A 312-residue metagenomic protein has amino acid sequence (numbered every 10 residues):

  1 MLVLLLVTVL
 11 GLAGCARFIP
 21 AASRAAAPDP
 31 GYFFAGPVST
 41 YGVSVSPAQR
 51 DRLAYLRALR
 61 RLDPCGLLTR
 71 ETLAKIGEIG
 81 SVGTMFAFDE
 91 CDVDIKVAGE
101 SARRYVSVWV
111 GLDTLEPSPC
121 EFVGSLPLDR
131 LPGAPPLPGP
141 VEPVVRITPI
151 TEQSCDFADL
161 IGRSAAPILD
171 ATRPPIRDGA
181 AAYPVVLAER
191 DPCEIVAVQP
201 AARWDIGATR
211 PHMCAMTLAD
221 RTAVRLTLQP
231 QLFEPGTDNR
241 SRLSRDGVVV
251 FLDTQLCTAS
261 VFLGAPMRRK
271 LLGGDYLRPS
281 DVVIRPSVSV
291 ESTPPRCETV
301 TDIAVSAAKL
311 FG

Functional and structural regions predicted by a protein language model:
M1-V7: N-terminal export and membrane-targeting signals
G11-G14: C-terminal motif of bacterial Sec signal peptides marking the signal peptidase cleavage site
A16-A22, S118-P119: Low-complexity, repetitive regions of proteins mediating host interaction that are extracellular, surface-exposed
I19-V110, P167-T217, A304-G312: Extracytoplasmic low-complexity, Pro/Thr/Ser/Ala/Gly-rich segments that lie immediately after a secretion/anchoring
E71-A134, D205-P286: Short, solvent-exposed recognition patches
C120-P175, V248-G312: A short, solvent-exposed beta-edge/loop patch
